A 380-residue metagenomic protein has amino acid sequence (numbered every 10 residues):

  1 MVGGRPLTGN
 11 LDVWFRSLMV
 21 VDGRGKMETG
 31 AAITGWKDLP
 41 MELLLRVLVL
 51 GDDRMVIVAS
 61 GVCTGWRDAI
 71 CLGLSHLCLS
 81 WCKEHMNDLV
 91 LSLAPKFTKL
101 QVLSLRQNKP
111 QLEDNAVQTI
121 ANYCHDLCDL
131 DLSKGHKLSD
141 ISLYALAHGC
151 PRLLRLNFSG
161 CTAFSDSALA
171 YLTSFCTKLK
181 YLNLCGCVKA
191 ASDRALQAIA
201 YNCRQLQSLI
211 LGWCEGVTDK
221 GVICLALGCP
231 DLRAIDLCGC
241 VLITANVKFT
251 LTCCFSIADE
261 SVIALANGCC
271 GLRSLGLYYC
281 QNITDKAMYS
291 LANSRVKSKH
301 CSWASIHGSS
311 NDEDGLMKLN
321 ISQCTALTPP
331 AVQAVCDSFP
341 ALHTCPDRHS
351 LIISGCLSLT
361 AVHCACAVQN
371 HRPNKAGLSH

Functional and structural regions predicted by a protein language model:
M1-D38, H380: CRL adaptor-proximal regions
L39-G51, G65-W66: Short hydrophobic alpha-helical "box" of cullin-RING ligase substrate receptors that recruits the CRL scaffold
E42, I70-S75, P95-V102, N122-D129 (+12 more regions): Leucine-rich repeat
D53, K83-L89, K109-N115, H136-I141 (+9 more regions): Short, solvent-exposed loop/turn at the beta-strand->alpha-helix junction within individual leucine-rich repeat
V56-L72: Short helix-loop-helix/strand-helix junction enriched in hydrophobic and basic residues
C63, D68, C78-L127: F-box-proximal linker/hinge
S80, R106, S133-K134, N157-G160 (+7 more regions): Per-repeat beta-strand-to-loop junction in leucine-rich repeat
S139, A145-K248: Solenoidal tandem-repeat scaffolds enriched in leucines and small polar residues
